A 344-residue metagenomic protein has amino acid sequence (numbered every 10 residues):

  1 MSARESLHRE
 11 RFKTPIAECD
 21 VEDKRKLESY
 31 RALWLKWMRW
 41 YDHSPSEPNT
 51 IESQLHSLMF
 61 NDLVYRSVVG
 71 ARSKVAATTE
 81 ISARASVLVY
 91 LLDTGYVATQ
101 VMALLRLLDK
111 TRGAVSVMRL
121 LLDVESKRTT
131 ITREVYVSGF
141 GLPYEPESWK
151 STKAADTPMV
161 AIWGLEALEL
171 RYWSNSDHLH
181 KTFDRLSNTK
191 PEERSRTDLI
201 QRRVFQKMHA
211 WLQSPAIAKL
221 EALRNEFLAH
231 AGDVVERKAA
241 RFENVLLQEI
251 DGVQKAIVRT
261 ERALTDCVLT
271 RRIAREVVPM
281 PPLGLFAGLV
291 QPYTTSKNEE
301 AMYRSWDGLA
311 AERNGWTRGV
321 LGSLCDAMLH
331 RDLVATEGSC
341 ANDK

Functional and structural regions predicted by a protein language model:
S2-P215, F242-K344: Amphipathic alpha-helical interface segments
A210-K238: Histidine-centered, metal-coordinating catalytic motifs and their short helical/loop contexts
